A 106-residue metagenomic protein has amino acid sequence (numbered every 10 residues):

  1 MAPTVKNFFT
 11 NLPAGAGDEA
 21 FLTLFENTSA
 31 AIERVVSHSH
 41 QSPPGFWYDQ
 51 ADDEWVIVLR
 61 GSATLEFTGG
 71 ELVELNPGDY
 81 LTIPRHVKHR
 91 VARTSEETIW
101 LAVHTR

Functional and structural regions predicted by a protein language model:
M1-W47: A short, N-terminal "cap"/entry segment at the start of jelly-roll beta-barrel domains of the cupin/DSBH fold
L22-L24, P44-Q50, E66-F67, V73-E74 (+1 more regions): Short histidine-centered beta-strand/loop micro-motifs that create catalytic or ligand/metal-coordination sites
T28, A51, E71, V87 (+1 more regions): A generic "binding-loop/recognition-motif" signal
E33, V58-L59, E66, A92: Beta-strand residues in well-ordered beta-sheet regions across diverse protein folds
D49-L65: Short, conserved beta-strand element in jelly-roll/cupin
I57, T82, A102: Conserved beta-strand segments that form the floor/walls of ligand-binding pockets within enzyme and binding domains
G69-R85: Short acidic-glycine-tyrosine-enriched beta hairpin
R85-R106: Ligand-binding loop in jelly-roll beta-barrel domains
